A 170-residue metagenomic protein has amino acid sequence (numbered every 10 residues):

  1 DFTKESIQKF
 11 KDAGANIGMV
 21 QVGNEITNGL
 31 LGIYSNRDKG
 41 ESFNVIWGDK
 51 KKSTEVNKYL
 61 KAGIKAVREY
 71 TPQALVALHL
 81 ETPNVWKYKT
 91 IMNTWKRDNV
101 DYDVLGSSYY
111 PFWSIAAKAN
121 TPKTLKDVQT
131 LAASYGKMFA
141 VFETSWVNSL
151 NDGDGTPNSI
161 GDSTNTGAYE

Functional and structural regions predicted by a protein language model:
D1, N36-K51, D152-E170: A solvent-exposed, charged loop/short amphipathic helix patch at secondary-structure junctions
D1-V22, E55-A66, T90-D98, E170: An active-site-proximal structural segment forming one wall of the substrate-binding cleft that immediately precedes
F2, F10, F43, W47 (+3 more regions): Phenylalanine-focused residue identity feature
T3-W47, A77-H79: Active-site groove signature of glycoside hydrolases
K9, Q21-T27, T71-A74, H79-L80 (+3 more regions): Residue-level signal for functionally critical sites in structured catalytic/ligand-binding pockets
D12, S35-K52, A116-P122, A132-S134: Intrinsically disordered, low-complexity coil segments
T54, K58, K65, E69-V76 (+1 more regions): Glycoside hydrolase catalytic-domain groove-lining segments
